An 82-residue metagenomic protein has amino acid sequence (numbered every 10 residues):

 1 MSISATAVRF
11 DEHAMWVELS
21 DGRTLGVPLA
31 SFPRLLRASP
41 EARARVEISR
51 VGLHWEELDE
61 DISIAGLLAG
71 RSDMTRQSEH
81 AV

Functional and structural regions predicted by a protein language model:
M1-V82: Motif-centric detector for short Cys/His coordination patterns
